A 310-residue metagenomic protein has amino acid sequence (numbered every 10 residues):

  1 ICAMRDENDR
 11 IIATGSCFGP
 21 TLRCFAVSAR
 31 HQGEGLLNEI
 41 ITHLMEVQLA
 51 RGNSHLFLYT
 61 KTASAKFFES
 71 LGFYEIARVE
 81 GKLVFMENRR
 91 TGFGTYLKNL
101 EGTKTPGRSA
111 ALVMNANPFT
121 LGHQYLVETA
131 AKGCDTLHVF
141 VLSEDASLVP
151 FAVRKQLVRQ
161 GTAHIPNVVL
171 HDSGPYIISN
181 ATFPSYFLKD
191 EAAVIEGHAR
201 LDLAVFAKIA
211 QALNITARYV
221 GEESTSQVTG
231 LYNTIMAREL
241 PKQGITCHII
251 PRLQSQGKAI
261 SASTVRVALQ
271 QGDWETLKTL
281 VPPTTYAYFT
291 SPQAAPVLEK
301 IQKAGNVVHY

Functional and structural regions predicted by a protein language model:
A3, D9-A26: Conserved beta-strand in the GNAT
G19, H55, G81-L83: A generic structural signal for beta-strand entry/edge sites
R23, L37, A50-G52: N-terminal targeting signals for export/organelle localization
A26, R30, E144: Conserved catalytic loop/helix region of short-chain dehydrogenase/reductase
H31, G35-H43, G122: Conserved acetyl-CoA pyrophosphate-binding loop and the N-cap/start of the following alpha-helix in GNAT-like
I40, L44, G52, A116-P118: N-terminal functional module detector in eukaryotic proteins
Q48-K61: Conserved GNAT acetyl-CoA-binding A-motif
T60, A65-F73, A77-Y310: Nucleotidyltransferase catalytic core that binds NTPs
